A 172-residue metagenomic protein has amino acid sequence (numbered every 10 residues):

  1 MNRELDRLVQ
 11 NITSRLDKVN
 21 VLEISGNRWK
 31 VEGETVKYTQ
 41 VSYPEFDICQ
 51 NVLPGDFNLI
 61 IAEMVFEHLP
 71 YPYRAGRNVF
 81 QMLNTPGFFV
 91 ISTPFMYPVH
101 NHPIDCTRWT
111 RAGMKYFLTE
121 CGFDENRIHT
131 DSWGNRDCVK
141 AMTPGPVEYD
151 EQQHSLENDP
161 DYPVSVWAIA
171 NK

Functional and structural regions predicted by a protein language model:
M1, L5, F57, T110: Hydrophobic (often cysteine-bearing) scaffold residues that line and stabilize catalytic clefts of nucleotide/cofactor
M1-T39, H129, D137-Q153, D161-I169: N-terminal accessory regions of S-adenosyl-L-methionine
Q10-H100, R111-K115, A168-N171: Conserved SAM-binding loop
P70-F80, N84-K172: S-adenosyl-L-methionine-dependent methyltransferase catalytic module, highlighting the catalytic core
